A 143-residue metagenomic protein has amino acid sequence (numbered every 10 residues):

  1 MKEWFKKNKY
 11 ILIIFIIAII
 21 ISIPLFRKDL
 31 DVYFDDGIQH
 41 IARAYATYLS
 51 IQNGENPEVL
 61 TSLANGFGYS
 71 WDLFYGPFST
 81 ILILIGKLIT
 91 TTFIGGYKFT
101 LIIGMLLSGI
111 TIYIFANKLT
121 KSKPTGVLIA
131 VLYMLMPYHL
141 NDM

Functional and structural regions predicted by a protein language model:
M1-L25: Start-transfer (signal-anchor) and selected internal transmembrane alpha helices of multi-pass inner/ER membrane
I14-I20, T100-L119, K123-M143: Membrane-embedded helix bundles of polyisoprenyl
L25-V59: Extracytoplasmic loop-helix module adjacent to an early transmembrane segment
V32, N65-W71, K87, F99-L106: Conserved short loop/turn motifs at secondary-structure junctions
V32-Y33, I38, N65-F67, I89 (+1 more regions): Membrane-helix boundary/interfacial segments in multi-pass membrane proteins
Y45, L63-T91: Short hydrophobic/aromatic helix or loop-helix immediately within or flanking a transmembrane segment in polytopic
Y48, I83, K87, Y113-T120: Membrane-water interface at transmembrane helix exits
P77, I81, L88-I110: Loop-to-helix entry region of an early transmembrane alpha helix in multi-pass inner-membrane enzymes
